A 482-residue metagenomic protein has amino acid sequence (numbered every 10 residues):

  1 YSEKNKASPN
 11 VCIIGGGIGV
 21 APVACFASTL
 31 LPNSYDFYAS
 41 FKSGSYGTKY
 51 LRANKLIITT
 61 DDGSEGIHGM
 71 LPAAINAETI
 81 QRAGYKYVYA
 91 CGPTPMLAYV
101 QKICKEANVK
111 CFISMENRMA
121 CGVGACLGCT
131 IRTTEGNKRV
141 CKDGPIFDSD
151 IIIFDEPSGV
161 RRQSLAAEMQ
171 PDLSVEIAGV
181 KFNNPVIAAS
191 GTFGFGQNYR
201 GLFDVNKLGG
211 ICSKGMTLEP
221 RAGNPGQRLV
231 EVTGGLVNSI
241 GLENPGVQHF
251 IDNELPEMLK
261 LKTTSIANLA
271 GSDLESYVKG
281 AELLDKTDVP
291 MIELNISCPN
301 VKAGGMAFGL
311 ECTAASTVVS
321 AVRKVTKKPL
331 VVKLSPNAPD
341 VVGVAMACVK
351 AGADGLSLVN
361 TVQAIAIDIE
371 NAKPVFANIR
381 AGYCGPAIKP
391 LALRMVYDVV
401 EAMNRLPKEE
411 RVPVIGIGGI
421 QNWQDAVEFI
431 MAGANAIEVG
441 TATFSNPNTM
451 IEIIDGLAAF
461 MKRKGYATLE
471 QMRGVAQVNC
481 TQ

Functional and structural regions predicted by a protein language model:
Y1-M115: FNR/FR-type flavoprotein reductase catalytic core
V20-C25, T94-P95, E116-P145: Local cysteine-cluster metal-coordination motifs and their immediate loop/turn environment, predominantly Fe-S cluster
D61-S64, L236-V237, N244, C298-A314 (+1 more regions): Glycine/Thr-rich beta-alpha phosphate-binding loop at enzyme active sites
P93, S213-L218, I296-C298, G355-I365 (+2 more regions): Glycine-rich phosphate-binding active-site loops on the catalytic face of alpha/beta enzymes
A125-G128, Q197-L202, S276-K286, A338-A351 (+2 more regions): Catalytic cores of alpha/beta
C141, Q163-Q170, C384-R411, Q421-Q482: Alpha/beta catalytic cores of nucleotide-metabolism and tRNA/nucleoside-modifying enzymes
I146-D155, G223-T233, I367-R380, T443-A467: C-terminal helical cap(s) of enzyme catalytic domains, especially alpha/beta-barrels
M169-S265, A270-S272: N-terminal capping/small domains of soluble enzymes
